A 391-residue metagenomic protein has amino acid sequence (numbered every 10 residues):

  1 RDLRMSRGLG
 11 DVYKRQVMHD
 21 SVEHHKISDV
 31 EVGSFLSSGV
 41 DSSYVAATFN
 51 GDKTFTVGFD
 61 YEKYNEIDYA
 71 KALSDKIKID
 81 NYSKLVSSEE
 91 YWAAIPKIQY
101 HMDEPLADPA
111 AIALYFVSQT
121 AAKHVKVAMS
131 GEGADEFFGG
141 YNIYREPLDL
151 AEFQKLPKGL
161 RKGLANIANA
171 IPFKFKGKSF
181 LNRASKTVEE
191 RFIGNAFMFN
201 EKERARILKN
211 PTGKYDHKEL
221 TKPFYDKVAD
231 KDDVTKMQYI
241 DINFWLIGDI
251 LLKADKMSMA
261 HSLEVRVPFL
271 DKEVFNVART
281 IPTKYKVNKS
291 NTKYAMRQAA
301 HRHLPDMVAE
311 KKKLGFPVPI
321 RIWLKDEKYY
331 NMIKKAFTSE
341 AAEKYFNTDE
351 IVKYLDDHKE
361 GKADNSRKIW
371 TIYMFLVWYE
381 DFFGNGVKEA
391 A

Functional and structural regions predicted by a protein language model:
R1-Y13: Single conserved hydrophobic/aromatic residue that forms the stacking wall/gate of nucleotide- or nucleobase-binding
R7, H19-V22, L114-Q119, K311 (+3 more regions): N-terminal glutamine amidotransferase
D11-Y215, E219, K256-H303, E360-A363 (+2 more regions): ATP-dependent adenylate-handling active sites, centered on carboxylate activation for C-N bond formation
H19, A111, G248-L251, L324: Short, motif-level signal for alpha-helix interfacial/capping segments enriched in acidic residues and aromatics/proline
A107, V228-D241, N291, L355-I372: Structural motif
K218-D232, R279, K344-K362: Short amphipathic alpha-helical segments and their helix-coil junctions
I240-G248, K368-F382: Short, hydrophobic/amphipathic alpha-helical patches that form generic packing surfaces within helical domains
L304-H358, K362: PAPS-dependent sulfotransferase catalytic core
